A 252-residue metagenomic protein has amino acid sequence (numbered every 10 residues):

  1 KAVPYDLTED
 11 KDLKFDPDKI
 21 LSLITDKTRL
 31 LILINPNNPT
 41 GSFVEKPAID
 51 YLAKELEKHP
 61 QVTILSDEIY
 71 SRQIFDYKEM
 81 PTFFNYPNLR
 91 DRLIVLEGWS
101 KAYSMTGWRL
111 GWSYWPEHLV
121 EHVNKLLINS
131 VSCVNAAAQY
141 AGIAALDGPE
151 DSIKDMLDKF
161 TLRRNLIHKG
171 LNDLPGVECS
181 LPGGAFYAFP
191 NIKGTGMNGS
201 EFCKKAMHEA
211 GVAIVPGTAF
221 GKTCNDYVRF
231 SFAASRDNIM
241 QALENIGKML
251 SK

Functional and structural regions predicted by a protein language model:
K1-K252: PLP-dependent class I/II
